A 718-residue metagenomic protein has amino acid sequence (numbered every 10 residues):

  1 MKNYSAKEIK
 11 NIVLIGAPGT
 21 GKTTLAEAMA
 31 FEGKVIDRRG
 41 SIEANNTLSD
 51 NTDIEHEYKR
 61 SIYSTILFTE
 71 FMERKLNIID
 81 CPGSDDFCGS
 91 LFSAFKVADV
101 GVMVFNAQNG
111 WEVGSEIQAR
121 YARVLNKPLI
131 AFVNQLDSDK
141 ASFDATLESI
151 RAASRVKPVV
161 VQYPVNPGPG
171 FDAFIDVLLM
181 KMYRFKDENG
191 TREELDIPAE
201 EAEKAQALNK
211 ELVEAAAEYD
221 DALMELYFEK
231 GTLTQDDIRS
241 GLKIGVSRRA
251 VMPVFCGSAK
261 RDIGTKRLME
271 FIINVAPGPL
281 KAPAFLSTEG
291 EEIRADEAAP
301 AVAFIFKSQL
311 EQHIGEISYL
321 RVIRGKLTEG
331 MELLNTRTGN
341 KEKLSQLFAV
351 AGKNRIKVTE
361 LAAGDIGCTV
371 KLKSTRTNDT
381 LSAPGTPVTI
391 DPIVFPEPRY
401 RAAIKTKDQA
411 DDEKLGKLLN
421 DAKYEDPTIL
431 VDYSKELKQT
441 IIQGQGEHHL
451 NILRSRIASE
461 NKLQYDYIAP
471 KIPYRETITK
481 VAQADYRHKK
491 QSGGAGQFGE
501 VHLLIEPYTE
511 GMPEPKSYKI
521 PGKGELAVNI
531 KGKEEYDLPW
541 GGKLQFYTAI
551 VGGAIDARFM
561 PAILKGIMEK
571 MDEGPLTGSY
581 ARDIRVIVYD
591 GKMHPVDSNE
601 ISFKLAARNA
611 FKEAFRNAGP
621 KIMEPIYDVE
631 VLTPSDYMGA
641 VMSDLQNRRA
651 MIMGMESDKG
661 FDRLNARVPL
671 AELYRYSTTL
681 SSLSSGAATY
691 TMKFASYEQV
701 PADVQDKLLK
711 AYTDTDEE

Functional and structural regions predicted by a protein language model:
M1-E718: Structural and coupling elements of P-loop NTPases
